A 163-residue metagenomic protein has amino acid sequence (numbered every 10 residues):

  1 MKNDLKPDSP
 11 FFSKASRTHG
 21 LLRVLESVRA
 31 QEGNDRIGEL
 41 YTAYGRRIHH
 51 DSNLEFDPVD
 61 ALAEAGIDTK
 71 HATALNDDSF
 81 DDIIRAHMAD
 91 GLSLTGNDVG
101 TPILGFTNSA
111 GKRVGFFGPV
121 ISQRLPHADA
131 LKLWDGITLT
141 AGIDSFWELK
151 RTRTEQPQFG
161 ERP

Functional and structural regions predicted by a protein language model:
M1-P58, E148, P157-G160: Structural alpha/beta surface segment adjacent to cysteine/selenocysteine redox centers across thiol/disulfide enzymes
E55-P163: C-terminal cap of thioredoxin/glutaredoxin-like
